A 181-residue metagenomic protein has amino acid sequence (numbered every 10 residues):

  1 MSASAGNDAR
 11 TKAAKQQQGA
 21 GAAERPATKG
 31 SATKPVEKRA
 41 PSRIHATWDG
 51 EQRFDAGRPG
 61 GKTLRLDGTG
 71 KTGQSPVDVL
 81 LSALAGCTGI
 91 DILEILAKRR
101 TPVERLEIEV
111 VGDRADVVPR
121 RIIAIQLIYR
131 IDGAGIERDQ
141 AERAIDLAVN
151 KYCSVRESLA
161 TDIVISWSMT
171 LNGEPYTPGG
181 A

Functional and structural regions predicted by a protein language model:
M1-S82, I92-A181: Extended beta-strand/beta-hairpin segments
C87-T88: Alpha-helical metal-binding/catalytic segments enriched in His/Glu/Asp
